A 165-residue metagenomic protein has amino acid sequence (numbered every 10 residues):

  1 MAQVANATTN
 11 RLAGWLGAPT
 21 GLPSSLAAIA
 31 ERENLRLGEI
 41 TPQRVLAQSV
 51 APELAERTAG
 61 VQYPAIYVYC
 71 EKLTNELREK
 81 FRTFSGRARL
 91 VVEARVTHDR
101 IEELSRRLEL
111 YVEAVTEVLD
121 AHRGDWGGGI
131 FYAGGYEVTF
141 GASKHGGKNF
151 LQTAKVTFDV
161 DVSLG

Functional and structural regions predicted by a protein language model:
M1-F81: Small/polar-rich, solvent-exposed N-terminal microdomains that initiate assembly or binding
G17, L73, T97, D120 (+1 more regions): Residue-level marker of positions within ordered structural domains that often coincide with functionally constrained
S24-L26, A30, Y63-I66, R106-G165: Acidic-leaning, charged glycine-interspersed low-complexity segments
C70-N75, R95, V138, D159-D161: Generic short beta-strand segments
L77-E79, E103, S143-H145: Short helix-to-loop capping/linker segments positioned immediately adjacent to catalytic or ligand/cofactor-binding
F81-S85, R95-V118: Extracellular/virion structural assembly segments
R82-R100, N149-L164: Oligomerization/assembly interface segments of phage tail-like spikes and tubes
